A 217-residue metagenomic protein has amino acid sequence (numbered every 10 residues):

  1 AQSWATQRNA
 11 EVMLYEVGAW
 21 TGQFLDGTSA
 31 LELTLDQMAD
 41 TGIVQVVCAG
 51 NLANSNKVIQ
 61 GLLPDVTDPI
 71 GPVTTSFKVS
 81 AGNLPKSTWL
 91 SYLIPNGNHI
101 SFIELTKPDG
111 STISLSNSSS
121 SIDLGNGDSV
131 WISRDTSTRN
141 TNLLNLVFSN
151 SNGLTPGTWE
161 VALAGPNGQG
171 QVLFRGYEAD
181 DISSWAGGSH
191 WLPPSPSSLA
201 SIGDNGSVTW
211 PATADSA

Functional and structural regions predicted by a protein language model:
A1-A217: Loop-rich non-cytosolic ectodomains and luminal regions
